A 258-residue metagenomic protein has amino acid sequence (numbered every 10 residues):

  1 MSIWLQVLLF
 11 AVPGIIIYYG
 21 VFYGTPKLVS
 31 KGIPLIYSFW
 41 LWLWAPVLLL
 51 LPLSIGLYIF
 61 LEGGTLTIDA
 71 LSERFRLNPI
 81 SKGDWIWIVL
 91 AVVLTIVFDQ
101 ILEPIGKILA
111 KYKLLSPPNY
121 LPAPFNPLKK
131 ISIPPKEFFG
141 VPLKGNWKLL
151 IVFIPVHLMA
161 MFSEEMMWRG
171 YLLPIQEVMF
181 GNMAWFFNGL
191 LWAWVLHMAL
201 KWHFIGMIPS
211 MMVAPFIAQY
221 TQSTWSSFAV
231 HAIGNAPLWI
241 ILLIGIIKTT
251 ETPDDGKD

Functional and structural regions predicted by a protein language model:
M1-E103, I108, K113, I233-D258: N-terminal, membrane-interfacial amphipathic/helix-forming hydrophobic leader that caps and precedes the first
S2-K27, W85, A123-F125, P135-P155 (+1 more regions): Short, charged N-terminal helix-start/capping segments
L9, A45-L49, F125, L173 (+1 more regions): Intrinsically disordered, low-complexity regulatory segments enriched in acidic/serine/proline/glutamine/glycine
I96-Q100, K129-D258: Transmembrane helix-loop-helix hairpins at the membrane interface of multi-pass integral membrane proteins
K107-F138: Membrane-interface interhelical loops and short interface/amphipathic helices in multi-pass inner-membrane
